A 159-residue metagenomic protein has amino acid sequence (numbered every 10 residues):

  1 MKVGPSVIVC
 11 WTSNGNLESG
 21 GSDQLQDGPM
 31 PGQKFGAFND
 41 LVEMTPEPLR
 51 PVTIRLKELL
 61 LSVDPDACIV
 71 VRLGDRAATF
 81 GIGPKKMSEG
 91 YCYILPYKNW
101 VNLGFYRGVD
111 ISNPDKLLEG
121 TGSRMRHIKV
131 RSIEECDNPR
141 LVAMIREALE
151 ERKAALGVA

Functional and structural regions predicted by a protein language model:
K2-A159: Charge-dense, helix-prone N-terminal extensions
